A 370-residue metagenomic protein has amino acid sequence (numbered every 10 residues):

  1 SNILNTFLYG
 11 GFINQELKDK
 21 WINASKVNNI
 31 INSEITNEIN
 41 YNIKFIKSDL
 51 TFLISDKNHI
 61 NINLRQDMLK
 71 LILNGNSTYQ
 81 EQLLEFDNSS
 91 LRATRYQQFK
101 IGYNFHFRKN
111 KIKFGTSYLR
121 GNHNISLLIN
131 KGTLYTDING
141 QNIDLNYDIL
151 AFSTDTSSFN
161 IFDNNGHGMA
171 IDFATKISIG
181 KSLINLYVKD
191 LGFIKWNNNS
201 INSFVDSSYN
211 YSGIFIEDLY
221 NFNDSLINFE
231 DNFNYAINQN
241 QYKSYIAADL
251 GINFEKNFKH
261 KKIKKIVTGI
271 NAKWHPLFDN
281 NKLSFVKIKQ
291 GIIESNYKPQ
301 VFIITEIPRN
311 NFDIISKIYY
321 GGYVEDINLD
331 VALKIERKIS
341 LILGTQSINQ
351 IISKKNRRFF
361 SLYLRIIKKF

Functional and structural regions predicted by a protein language model:
S1-I161, S200-N228, L283-G291, L343-Q346 (+1 more regions): A subset of solvent-exposed loop/turn segments in beta-rich extracellular surface proteins, enriched in glycine
K26-V27, S158-N160, K264-P276, K282-Q290 (+3 more regions): Transmembrane beta-strand segments that form the barrel wall of outer-membrane beta-barrel proteins
S33-K47, F52, F99-F107, T116-Y118 (+7 more regions): Residues on the lipid-exposed face of transmembrane beta-strands in outer-membrane beta-barrel proteins
S33-Y41, A93-F99, N165-I171, S244-L250 (+4 more regions): Residues that define the transmembrane beta-barrel architecture of outer-membrane proteins
S48-T51, K109-I112, K181-I184, K261-T268 (+2 more regions): Repeated loop/turn-to-beta-strand initiation elements of outer-membrane beta-barrel proteins
I54-I62, F107, Y118-N122, I179-K181 (+7 more regions): Transmembrane beta-strands of outer-membrane beta-barrel pores
F152-D206: Loop-centered beta-sheet repeat module
N356-F370: Outer-membrane beta-barrel "beta-signal"
